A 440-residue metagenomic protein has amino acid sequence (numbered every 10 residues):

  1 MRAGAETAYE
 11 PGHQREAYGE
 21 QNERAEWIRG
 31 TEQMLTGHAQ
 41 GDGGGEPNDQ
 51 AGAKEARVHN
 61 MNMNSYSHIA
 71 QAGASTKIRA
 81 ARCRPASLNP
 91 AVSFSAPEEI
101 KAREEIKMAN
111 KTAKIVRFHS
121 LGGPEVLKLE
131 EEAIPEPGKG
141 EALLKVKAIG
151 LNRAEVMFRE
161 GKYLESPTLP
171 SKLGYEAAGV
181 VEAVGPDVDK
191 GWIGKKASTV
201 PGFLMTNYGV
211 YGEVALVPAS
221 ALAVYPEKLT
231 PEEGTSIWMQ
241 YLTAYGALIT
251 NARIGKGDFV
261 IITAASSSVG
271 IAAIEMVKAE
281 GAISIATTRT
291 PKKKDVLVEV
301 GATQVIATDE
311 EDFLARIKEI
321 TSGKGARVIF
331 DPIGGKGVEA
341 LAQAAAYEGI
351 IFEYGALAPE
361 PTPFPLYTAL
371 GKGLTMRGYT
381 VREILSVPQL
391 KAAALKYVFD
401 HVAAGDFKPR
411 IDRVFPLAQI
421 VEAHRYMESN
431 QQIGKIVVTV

Functional and structural regions predicted by a protein language model:
M1-F94, E98-I100: Short, strongly patterned local motifs
A109-K111, P388-V440: C-terminal hydrophobic helical "lid"/dimerization subdomain of Rossmann-like NAD(P)H-dependent oxidoreductases
A133-L151, K162-F203: Glycine-rich beta-strand-centered segment in the early N-terminal region that forms part of a ligand/cofactor-binding
K190, V200-A264: NAD(P)H dinucleotide-binding glycine-rich loop of Rossmann-like/cofactor-binding domains, especially the beta1-alpha1
V210-Y211, R289-V296, P361-L366: Short, glycine/polar-rich helix-capping loops at beta-to-alpha or helix-loop-helix junctions that flank or form
T235-E311: Mid-domain Rossmann-like dinucleotide-binding core that forms the NAD(H)/NADP(H) cofactor-binding site
E280, K336-F407, V440: Glycine-rich phosphate-binding loop and adjacent beta-alpha segment of Rossmann(oid) nucleotide-cofactor-binding
D312-G323: Short amphipathic alpha-helix with an adjacent loop that forms part of the alpha/beta core around
